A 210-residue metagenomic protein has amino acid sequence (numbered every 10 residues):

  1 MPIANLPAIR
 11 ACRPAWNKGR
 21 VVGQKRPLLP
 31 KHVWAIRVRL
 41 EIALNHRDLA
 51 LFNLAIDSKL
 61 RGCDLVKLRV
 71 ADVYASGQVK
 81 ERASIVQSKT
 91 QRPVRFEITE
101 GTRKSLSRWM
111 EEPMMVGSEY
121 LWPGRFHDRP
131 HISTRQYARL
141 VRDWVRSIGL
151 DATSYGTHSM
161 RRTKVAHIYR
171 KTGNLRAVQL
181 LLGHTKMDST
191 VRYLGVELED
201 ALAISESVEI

Functional and structural regions predicted by a protein language model:
M1-I210: Conserved catalytic core of the tyrosine transesterase superfamily
